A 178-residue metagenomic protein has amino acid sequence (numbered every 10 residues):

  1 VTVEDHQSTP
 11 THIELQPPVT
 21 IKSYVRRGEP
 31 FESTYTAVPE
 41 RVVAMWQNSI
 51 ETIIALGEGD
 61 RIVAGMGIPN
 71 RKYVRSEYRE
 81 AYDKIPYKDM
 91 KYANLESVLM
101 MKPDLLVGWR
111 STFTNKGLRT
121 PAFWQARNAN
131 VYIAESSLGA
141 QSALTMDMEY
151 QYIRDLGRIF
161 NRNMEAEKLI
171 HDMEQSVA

Functional and structural regions predicted by a protein language model:
V1-E51, N163-A178: Bacterial Sec-exported substrate-binding components of ABC uptake systems
T11-I13, E77-Y82, F123-Q125: Short, conserved catalytic or adaptor-binding loops enriched in Gly and charged residues
I13, Y35-A37, G57, L99-M100 (+1 more regions): Extracellular/periplasmic catalytic domains that process cell-envelope and extracellular macromolecules
E40, Q47, M100-L105, N115-A126 (+2 more regions): Active-site-adjacent structural elements in enzyme catalytic domains
R41-M101, L105, W109-S111: A short, structured surface patch at a secondary-structure boundary
Y73-V74, T114-L118, S142: Extracytoplasmic/secreted cell-surface and envelope-processing proteins
T120-A178: Extracytoplasmic substrate-binding proteins
